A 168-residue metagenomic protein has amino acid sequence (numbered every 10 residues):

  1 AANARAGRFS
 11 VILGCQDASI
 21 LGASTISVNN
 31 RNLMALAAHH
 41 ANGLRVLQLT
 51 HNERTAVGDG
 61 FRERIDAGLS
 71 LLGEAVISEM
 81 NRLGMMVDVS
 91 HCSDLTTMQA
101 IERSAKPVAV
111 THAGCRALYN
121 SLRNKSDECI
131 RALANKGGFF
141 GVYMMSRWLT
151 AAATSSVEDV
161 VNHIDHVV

Functional and structural regions predicted by a protein language model:
A1-D66, N120-V168: N-terminal hydrophobic targeting/anchoring segments and the immediately downstream early-domain regions of hydrolases
G58-A132, G141-S146: Active-site core of metal-dependent hydrolases
